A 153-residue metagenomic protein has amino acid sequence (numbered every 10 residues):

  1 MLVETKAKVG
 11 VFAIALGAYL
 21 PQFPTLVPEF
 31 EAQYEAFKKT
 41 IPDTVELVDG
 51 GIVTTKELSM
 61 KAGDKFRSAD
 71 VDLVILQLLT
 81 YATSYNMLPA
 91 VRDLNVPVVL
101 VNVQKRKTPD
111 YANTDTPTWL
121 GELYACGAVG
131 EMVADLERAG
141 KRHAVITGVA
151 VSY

Functional and structural regions predicted by a protein language model:
M1-Y153: Metallocofactor- and cofactor-centric catalytic cores in central/energy metabolism, strongly enriched
